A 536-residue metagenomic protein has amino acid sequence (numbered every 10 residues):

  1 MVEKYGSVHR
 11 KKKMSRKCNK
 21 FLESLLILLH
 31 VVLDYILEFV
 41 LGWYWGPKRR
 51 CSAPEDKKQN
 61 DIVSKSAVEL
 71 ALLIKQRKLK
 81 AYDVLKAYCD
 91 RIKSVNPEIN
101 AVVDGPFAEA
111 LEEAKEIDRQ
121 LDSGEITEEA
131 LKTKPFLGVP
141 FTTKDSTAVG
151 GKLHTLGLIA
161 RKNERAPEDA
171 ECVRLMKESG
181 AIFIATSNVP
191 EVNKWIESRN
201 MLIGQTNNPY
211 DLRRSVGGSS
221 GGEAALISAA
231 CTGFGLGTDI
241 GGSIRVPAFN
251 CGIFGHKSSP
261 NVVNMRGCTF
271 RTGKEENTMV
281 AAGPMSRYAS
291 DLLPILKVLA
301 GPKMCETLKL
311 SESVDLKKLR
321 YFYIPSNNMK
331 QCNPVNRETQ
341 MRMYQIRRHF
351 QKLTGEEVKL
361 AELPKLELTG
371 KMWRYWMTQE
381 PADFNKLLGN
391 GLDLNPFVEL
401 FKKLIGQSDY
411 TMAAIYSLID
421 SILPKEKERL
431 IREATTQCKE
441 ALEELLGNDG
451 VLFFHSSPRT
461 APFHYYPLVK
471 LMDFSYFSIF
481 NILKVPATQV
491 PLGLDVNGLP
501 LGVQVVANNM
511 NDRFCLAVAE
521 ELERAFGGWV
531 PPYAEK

Functional and structural regions predicted by a protein language model:
M1-L131, V298-F477, I482, M510 (+1 more regions): Amidase signature
E69-Q76, T142, A160-E164, V280-R287 (+1 more regions): Short, well-ordered beta-strand elements within core beta-sheets of diverse protein domains
C89, G124-G150, F183-T186, I203 (+1 more regions): ATP-grasp fold ATP-binding core
F107, L111-F136, K162, A166 (+2 more regions): Flexible, acidic active-site loops/lids enriched in D/E/S/T/G that coordinate Mg2+ and/or position polar
K134-L175: Enzymes and membrane/adaptor proteins characterized by extended Gly/Ser/Thr/Asp/Glu-rich, aromatic-dotted
G150-G151, E191-V192, K330, A461-P462: Short glycine-rich, flexible loops that bind phosphorylated cofactors or substrates
E168-A170, R174-L296, P486-L492, L499-G502: Short glycine/serine-rich loop segments
